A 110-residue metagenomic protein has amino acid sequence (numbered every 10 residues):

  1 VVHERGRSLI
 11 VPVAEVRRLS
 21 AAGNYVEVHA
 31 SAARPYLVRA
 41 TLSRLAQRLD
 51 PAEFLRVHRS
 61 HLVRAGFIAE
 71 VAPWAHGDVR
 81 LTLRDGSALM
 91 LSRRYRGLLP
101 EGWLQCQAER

Functional and structural regions predicted by a protein language model:
V1-M90, Q107-R110: Conserved binding/recognition cores within well-folded domains
R94-R110: C-terminal output/interaction extensions
